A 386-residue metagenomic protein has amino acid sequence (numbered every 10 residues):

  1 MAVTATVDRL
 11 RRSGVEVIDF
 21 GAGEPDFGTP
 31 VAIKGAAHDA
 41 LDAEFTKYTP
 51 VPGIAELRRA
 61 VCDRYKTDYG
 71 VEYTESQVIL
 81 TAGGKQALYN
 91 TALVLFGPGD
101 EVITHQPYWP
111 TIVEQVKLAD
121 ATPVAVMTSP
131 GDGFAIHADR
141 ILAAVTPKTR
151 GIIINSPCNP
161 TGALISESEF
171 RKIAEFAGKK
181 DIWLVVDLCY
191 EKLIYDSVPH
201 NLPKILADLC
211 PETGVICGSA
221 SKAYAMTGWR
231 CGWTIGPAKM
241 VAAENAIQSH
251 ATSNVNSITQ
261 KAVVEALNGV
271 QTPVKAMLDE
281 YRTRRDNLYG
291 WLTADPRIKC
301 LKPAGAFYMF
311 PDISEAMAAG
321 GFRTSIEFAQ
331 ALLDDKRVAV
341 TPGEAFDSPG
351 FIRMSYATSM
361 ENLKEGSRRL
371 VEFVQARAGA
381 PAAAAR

Functional and structural regions predicted by a protein language model:
V3, L10-V17, E24-D39, V71-R386: PLP-dependent class I/II
D8, C62, K66, A92-L93: Generic structural signal for well-ordered alpha-helical scaffold segments
G28-T49, C62, T67: Glycine-rich phosphate-binding segment of PLP-dependent enzymes
Y48-T81: Conserved N-terminal alpha-helix of the aminotransferase class I/II PLP-enzyme fold
